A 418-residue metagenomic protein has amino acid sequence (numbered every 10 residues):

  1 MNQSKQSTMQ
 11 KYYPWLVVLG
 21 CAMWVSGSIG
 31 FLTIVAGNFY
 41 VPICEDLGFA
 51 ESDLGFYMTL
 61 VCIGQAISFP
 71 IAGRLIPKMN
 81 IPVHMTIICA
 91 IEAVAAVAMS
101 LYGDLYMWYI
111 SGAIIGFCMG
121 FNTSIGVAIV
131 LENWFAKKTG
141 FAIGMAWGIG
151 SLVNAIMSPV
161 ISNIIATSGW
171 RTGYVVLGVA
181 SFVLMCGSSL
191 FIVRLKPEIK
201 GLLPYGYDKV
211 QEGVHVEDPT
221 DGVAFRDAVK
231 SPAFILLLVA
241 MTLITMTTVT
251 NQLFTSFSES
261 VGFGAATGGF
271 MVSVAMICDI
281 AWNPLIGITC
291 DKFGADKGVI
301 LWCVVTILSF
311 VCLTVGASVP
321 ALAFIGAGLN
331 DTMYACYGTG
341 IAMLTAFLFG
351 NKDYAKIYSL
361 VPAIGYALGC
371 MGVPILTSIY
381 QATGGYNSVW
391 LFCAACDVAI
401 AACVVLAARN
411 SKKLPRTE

Functional and structural regions predicted by a protein language model:
L16-E51, F69-A72, M157-S158, T250-T255: Extracytoplasmic
T33-Y40, R226-P284: Extracytoplasmic gate region of multi-pass secondary transporters
S68-N80, N283-G294, Y380-Q381: Helix-to-loop junctions at the C-terminal end of transmembrane segments in multipass secondary transporters
A90-G103, T306-A317: C-terminal ends and interior cores of transmembrane alpha-helices in multi-pass membrane transporters/permeases
I115-G148, G350: Cytoplasmic helix-loop-helix junction between adjacent transmembrane helices in 12-TM secondary transporters
G150-P197: Helix-loop-helix hairpin linking two adjacent transmembrane segments in secondary transporters
C278, C290-L344: C-terminal transmembrane helical hairpin of 12-TM major facilitator-type secondary transporters
L348-T383: A late C-terminal transmembrane helix in Major Facilitator Superfamily
